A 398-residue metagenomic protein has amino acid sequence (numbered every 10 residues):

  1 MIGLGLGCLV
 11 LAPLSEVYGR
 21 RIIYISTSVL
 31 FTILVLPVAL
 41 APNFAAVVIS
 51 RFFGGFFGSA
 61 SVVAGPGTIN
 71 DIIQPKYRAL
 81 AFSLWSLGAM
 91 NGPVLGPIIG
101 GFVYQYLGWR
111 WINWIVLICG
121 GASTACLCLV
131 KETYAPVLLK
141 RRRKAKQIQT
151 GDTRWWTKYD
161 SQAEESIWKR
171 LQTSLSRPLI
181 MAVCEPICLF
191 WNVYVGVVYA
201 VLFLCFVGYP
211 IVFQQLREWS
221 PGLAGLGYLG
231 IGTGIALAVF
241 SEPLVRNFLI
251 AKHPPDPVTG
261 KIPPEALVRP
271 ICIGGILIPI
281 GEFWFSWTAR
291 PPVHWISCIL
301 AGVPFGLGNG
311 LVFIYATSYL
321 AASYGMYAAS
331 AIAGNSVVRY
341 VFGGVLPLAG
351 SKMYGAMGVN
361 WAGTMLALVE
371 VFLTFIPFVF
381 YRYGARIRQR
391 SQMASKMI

Functional and structural regions predicted by a protein language model:
M1-I398: A six-helix transmembrane bundle that forms the core substrate pathway of small-molecule transporters
